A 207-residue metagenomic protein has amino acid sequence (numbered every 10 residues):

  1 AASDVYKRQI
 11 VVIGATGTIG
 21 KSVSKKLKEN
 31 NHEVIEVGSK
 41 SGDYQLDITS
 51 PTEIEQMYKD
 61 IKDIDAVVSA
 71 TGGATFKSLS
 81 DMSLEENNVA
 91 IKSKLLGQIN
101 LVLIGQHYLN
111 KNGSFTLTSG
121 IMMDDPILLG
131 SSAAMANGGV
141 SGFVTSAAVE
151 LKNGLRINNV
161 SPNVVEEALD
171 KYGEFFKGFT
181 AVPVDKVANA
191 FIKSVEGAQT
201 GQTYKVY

Functional and structural regions predicted by a protein language model:
A1-Y6: Short, small-residue-biased leader/transition segments that mark boundaries at the very start of proteins
I13-K26: N-terminal Rossmann NAD(P)H-binding glycine-rich loop of SDR-like oxidoreductase domains
V37-E53: Rossmann-fold cofactor-recognition segment
T49-I64: Conserved Rossmann-fold cofactor-binding substructure of NAD(P)-dependent oxidoreductases
V68-K77: Conserved NAD(P)H cofactor-binding loop of Rossmann-fold oxidoreductase domains
S78-L79, E86-N88: Substrate-binding pocket helix/loop in short-chain dehydrogenase/reductase
A90-I91, G97-N100, K111-V140, V144-K152 (+1 more regions): Catalytic loop of short-chain dehydrogenase/reductase
L155, N159, E166-D170, E174-Y207: C-terminal helical subdomain
